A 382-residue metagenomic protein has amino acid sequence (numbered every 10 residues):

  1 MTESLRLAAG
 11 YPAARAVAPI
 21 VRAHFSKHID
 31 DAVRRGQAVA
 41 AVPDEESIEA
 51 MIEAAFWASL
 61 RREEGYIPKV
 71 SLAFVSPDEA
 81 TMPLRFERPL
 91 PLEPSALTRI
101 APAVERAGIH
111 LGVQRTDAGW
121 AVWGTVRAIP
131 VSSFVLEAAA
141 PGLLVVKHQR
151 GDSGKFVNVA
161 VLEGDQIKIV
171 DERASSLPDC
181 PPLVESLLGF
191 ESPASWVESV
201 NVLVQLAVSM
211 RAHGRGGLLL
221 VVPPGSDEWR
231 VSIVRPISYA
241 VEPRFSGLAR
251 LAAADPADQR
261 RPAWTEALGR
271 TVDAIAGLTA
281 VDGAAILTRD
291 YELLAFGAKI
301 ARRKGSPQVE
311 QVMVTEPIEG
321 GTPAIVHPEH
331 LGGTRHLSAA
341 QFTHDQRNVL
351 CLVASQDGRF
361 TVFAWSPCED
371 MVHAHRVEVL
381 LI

Functional and structural regions predicted by a protein language model:
M1-I382: Divalent-cation
